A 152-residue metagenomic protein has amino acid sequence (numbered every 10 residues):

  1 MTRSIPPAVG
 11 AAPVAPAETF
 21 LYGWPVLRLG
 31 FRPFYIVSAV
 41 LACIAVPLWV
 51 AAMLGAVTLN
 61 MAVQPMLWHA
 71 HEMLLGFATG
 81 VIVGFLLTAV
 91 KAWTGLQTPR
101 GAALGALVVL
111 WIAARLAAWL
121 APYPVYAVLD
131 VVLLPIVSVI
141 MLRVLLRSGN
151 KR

Functional and structural regions predicted by a protein language model:
M1-R152: Hydrophobic alpha-helical transmembrane segments of multi-pass integral membrane proteins
